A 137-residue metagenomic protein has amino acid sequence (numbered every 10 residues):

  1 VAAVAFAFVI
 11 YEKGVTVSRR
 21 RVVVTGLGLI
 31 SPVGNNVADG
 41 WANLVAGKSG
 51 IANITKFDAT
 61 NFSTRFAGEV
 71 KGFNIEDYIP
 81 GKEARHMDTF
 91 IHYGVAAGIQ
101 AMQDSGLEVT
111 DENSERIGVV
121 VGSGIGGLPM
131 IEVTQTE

Functional and structural regions predicted by a protein language model:
A3-E137: Conserved "HGTGT" condensation-loop signature of ketosynthase/thiolase-family condensing enzymes that catalyze
